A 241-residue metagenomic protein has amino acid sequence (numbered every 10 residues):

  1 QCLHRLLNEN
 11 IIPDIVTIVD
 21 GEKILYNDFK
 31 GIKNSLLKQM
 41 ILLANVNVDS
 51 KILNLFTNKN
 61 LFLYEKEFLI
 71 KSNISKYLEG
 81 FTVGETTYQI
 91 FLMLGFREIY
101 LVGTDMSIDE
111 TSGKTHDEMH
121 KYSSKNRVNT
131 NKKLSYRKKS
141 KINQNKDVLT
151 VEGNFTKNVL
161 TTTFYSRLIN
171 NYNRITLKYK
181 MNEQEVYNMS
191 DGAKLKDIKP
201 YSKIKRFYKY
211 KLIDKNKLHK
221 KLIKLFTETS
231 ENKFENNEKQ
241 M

Functional and structural regions predicted by a protein language model:
C2-M241: Metal-ion/cofactor- or nucleotide/acyl-coenzyme-handling active-site neighborhoods
